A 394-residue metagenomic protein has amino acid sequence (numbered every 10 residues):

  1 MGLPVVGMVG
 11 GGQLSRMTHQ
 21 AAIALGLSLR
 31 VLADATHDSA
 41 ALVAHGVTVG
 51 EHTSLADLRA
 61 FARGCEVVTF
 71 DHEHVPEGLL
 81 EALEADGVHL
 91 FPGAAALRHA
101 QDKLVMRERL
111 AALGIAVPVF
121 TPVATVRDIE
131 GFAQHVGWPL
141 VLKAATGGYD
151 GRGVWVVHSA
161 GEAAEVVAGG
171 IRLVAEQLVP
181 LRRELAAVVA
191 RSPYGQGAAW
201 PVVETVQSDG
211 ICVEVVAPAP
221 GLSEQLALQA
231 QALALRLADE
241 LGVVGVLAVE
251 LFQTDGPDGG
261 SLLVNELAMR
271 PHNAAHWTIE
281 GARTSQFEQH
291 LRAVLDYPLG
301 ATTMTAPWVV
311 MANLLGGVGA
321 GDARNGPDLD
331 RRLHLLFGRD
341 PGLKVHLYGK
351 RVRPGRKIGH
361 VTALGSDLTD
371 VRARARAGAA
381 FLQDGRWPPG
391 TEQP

Functional and structural regions predicted by a protein language model:
M1-E108, A112, R127, L382-Q383: ATP-binding N-terminal substructure of ATP-dependent carboxylate-amine bond-forming enzymes
E51-L55, E77, V126-I129, H135 (+3 more regions): Structural motif corresponding to alpha-helix initiation and N-cap regions
L97-A186, A190-L237, A379: Active-site nucleotide/adenylate-binding loops and adjacent lid/helix of ATP-dependent enzymes
A190-S192, T205, F252-G256, Y348: Short beta-strand micro-motifs enriched in acidic
A198-P201, L247, L262-E266: Protein kinase-like catalytic core scaffold
L228-V249, A268-D322: Active-site "cap" helix and flanking loop/linker of ATP-utilizing ligase/carboxylase catalytic domains
R292-P394: Peripheral (often C-terminal) accessory segments that flank ATP-dependent C-N-forming ligase machineries
